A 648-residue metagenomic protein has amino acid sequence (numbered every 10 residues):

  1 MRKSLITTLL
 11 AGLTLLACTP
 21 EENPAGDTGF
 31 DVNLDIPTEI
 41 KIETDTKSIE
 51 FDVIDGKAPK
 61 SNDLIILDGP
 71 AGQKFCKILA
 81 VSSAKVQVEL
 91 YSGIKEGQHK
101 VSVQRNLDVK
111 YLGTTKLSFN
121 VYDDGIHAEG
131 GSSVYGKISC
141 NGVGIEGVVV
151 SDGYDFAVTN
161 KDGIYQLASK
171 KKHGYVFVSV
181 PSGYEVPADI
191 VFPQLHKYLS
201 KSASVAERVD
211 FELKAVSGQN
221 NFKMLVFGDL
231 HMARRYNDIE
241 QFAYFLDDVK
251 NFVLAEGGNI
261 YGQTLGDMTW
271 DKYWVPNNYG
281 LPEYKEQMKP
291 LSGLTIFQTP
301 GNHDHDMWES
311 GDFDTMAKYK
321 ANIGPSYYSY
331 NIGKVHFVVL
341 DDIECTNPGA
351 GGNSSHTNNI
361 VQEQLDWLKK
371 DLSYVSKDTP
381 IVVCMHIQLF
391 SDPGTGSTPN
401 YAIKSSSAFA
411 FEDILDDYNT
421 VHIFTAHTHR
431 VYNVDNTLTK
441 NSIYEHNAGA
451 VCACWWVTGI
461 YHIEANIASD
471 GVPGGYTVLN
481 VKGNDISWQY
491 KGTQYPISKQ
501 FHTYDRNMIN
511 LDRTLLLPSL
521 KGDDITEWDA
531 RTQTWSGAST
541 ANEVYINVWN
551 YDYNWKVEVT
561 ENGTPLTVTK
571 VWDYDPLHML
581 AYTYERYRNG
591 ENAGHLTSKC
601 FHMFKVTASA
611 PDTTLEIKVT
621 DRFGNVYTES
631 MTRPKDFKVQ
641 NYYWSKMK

Functional and structural regions predicted by a protein language model:
R2-K41, S118-E129: Bacterial Sec-dependent N-terminal signal peptides
G29-L112, D155: Immunoglobulin-like IPT/TIG beta-sandwich domains and homologous Ig-like subdomains
K60-D63, S132-Y135, C140-Y154: Short, ordered, surface-exposed loop/turn motifs in non-cytosolic proteins
I78-A80, G147-K170, K570: Short, acidic Ser/Thr/Gly-rich low-complexity loop/linker segments typical of extracellular and cell-surface proteins
V86, D108, D152, G174-L199: A short, solvent-exposed loop/turn motif at the edges and junctions of modular extracellular/periplasmic domains
I126-K137, V191-S200, G228-H231, V249-K250 (+3 more regions): Metal-dependent phosphoesterase/phosphodiesterase active-site architecture
I126-S133, G183-V275, K648: N-terminal active-site segment of His-dependent metallophosphoesterases
S182-D189, P193-S200, W274-V375, A402-H422 (+2 more regions): Extended active-site neighborhood of metal-dependent phosphoesterases/phosphodiesterases
